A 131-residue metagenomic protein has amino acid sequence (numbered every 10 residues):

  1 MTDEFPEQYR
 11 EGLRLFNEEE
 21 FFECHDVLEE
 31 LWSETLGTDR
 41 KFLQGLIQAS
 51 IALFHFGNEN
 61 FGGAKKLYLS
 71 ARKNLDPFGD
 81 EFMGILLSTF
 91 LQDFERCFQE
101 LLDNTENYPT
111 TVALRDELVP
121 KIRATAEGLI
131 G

Functional and structural regions predicted by a protein language model:
E7-E23: Alpha-helical segment of the N-proximal tetratricopeptide repeat
F21-F22, F61-G62, Y68: TPR-repeat structural position
H25, E29-S33, R72-D80: Amphipathic alpha-helical segments of tetratricopeptide repeats
I47-Q48, D80-L102: TPR/TPR-like alpha-solenoid helical repeat scaffolds
